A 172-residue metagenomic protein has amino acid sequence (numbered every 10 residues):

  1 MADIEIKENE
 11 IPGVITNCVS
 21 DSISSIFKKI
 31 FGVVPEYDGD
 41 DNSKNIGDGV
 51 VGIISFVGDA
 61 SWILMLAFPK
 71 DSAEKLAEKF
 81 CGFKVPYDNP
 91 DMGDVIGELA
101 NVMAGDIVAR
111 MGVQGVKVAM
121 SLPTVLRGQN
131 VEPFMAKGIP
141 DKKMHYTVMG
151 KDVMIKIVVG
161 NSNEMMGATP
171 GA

Functional and structural regions predicted by a protein language model:
M1-A172: N-terminal auxiliary interaction/assembly segments of multi-subunit proteins
